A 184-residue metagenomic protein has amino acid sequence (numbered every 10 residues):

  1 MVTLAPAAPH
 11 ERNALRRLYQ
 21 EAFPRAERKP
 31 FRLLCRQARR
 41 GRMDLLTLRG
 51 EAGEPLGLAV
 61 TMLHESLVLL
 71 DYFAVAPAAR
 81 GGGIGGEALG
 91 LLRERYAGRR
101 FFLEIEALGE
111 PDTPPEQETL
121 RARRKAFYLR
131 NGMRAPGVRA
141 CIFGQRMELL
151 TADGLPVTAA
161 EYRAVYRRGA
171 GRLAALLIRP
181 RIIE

Functional and structural regions predicted by a protein language model:
M1-L33, T47-R49, E161, R168 (+1 more regions): Short amphipathic alpha-helix that is part of the acyltransferase structural core
R36-T47: A short helix-loop-beta-strand connector motif used in the catalytic cores of GNAT acetyltransferases and, in some
T47, E54-M62, L67-A74: Conserved beta-strand in the GNAT
F73-R80, A107-L108: A short, internal acetyl-CoA/4′-phosphopantetheine-binding micro-motif in the GNAT/acyltransferase core
G81-R95: Conserved acetyl-CoA-binding loop-helix of GNAT-fold acetyltransferases
Y96-L120: Conserved GNAT acetyl-CoA-binding A-motif
L120-A122, R134, C141-E184: C-terminal "cap" of GNAT-fold acetyltransferases
L129-P136: Conserved acetyl-CoA-binding loop of GNAT-fold acetyltransferases
